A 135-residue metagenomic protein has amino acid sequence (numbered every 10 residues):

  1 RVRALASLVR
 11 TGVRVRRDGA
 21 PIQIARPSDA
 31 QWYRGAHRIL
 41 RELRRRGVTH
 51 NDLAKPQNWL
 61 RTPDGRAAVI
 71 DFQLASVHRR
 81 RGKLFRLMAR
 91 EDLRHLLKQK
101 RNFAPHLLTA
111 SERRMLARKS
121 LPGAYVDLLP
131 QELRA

Functional and structural regions predicted by a protein language model:
R1-G35: Conserved structural core of kinase catalytic domains
V2, V9, V13-V15, V48 (+3 more regions): Extended aliphatic helical segments
R3, R34, R44, H78-R80 (+1 more regions): Intrinsic low-complexity, intrinsically disordered segments enriched in polar/basic residues
I22-I70, L93, Q99: Conserved kinase catalytic-core helix
T62-A135: C-lobe/activation-segment region of protein kinase-like
